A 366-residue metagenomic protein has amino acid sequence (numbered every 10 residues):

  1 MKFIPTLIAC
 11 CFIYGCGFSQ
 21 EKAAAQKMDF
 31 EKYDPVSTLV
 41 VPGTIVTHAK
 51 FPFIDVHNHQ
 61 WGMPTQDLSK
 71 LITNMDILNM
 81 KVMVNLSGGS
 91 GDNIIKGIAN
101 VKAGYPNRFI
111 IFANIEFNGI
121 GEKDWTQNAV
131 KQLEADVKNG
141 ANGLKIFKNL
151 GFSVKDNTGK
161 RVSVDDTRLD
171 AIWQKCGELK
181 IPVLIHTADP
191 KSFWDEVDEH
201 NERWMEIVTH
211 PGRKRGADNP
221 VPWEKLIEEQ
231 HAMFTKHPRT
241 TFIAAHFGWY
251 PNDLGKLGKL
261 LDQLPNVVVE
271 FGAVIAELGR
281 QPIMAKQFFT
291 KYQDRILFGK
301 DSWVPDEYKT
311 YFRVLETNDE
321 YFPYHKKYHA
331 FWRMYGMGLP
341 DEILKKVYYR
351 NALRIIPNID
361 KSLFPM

Functional and structural regions predicted by a protein language model:
M1-E21: Bacterial Sec-dependent N-terminal signal peptides
Q20-N107: An N-terminally biased module of ancient metal coordination in phosphate/nucleic-acid-related enzymes
E21-M28, T44, I94-R213, P265: Active-site gating/metal-coordination segments in enzymes
I54-N58, V82-N85, F109-N114, L144-I146 (+4 more regions): Hydrophobic faces of well-ordered beta-strands that scaffold small-molecule active sites in alpha/beta enzyme cores
Q60-L68, N85-I95, N118-Q127, V154 (+4 more regions): Acidic-and-aromatic substrate-binding clefts and catalytic sites of carbohydrate-active enzymes
P64-T65, I72, D218, W223-M366: H/E-rich (His + Asp/Glu) clusters that bind or coordinate divalent metals
N74-M75, D136, C176, M233: Generic structural signal for hydrophobic
M80, A141, D166-T187, T235-K236 (+4 more regions): Conserved beta-strand->loop/alpha-helix structural units within folded catalytic cores of enzymes with alpha/beta
